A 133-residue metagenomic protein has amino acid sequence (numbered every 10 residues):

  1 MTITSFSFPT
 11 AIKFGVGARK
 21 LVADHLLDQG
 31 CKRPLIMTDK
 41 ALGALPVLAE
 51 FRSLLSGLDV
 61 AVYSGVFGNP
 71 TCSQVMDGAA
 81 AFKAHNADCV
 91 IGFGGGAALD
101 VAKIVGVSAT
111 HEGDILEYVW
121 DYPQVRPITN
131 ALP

Functional and structural regions predicted by a protein language model:
M1-C89: ATP/NTP phosphate-donor binding region
S73-P133: Glycine/threonine-rich beta-strand-loop-alpha-helix active-site module that forms ligand/phosphate-binding
